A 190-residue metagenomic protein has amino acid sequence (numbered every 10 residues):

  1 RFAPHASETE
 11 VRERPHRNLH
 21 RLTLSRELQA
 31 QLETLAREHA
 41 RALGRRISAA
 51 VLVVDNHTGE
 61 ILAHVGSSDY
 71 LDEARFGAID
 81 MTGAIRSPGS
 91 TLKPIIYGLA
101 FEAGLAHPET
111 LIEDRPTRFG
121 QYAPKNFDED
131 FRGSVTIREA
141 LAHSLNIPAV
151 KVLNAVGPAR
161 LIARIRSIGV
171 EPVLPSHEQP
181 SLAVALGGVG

Functional and structural regions predicted by a protein language model:
R1, H5, T9, H57 (+1 more regions): Conserved catalytic neighborhood of penicillin-recognizing serine enzymes
R1-R86, S90-L92, A103-H107, A159-I168 (+1 more regions): Periplasmic/cell-envelope proteins involved in peptidoglycan metabolism and beta-lactam response
E8-R12, L22, V150, N154 (+1 more regions): Penicillin-binding protein/beta-lactamase superfamily catalytic region
D55, A63-G66, P116, L153-N154 (+1 more regions): Active-site proximal loops enriched in glycine and acidic residues that flank catalytic Cys/His/Asp and coordinate
G77-G83, Q121-D130, S181-V184: Short beta-alpha connecting loops at secondary-structure transitions that line or flank enzyme active sites
T91-P94, H143: Alpha-helical transmembrane segments of multi-pass membrane proteins
L99-A100: Short active-site loop/helix that positions an aromatic residue
E171-G190: Active-site-proximal helix/loop microenvironment of the serine DD-peptidase/beta-lactamase transpeptidase fold
